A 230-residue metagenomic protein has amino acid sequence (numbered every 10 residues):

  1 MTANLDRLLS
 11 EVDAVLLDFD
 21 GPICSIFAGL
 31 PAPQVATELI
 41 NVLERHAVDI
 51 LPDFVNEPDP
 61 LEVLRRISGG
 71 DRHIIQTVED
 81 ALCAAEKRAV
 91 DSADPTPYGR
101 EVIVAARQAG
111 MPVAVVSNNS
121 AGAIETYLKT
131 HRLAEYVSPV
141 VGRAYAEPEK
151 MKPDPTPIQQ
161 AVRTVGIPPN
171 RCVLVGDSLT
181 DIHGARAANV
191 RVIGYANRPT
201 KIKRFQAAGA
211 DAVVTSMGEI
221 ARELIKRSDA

Functional and structural regions predicted by a protein language model:
T2-A109, E125: N-terminal helical cap/lid subdomain that shapes the substrate entry/recognition surface in HAD-like hydrolases
L9-S10, A109-M111, V165-R171, R227-S228: Glycine-rich phosphate-binding loop signature in dinucleotide/nucleotide-binding domains
V15, G99-H131, V137-V141: Substrate-recognition element of Asp-dependent hydrolases with the DxDx(T/V) motif
D94-Y98, N119-S120, D177, A196-T200: Short beta->alpha linker loops
V115-S117, L174, G194: Structural beta-sheet core signal
A121-V173, L179-A187, K201-Q206: Substrate-recognition "cap/lid" segment bordering the active-site pocket of phosphatases
N189-R191: Structural loop-to-beta junction motif characteristic of Rossmann-like glycosyltransferase folds
A212-S216: Short acidic-hydrophobic, aromatic-tinged amphipathic segments that line or gate anion-handling sites
